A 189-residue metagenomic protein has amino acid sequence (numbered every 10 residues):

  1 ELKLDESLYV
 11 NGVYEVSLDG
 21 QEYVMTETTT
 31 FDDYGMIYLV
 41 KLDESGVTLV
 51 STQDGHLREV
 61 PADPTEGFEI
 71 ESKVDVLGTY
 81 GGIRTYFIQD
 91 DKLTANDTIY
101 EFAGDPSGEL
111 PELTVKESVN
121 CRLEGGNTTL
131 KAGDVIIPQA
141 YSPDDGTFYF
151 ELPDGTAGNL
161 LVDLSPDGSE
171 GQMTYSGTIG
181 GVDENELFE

Functional and structural regions predicted by a protein language model:
E1-L4, M36-Q53, Y86-T98: Surface-exposed loop/turn elements that mediate protein-protein interactions on large endomembrane-trafficking
S7-E15, T52-T65, F102-P106: Repeated scaffold domains used in trafficking and secretory/extracellular systems, primarily beta-propellers
S7-N11, D19-E27, D33-G35: Core segments of small alpha/beta cavity-forming domains
E15-T28, P64-S72: Acidic/hydrophobic-patterned starts of short beta strands in beta-sheet-rich repeat architectures
S17-D19, K41-T48, A62-P64: A short, structured loop/turn motif at beta-sheet edges
T29-T30, S142: Residue-level signature of beta-propeller blades and closely related beta-rich strand-turn architectures in secreted
T30-G35, L77-G81: Short, solvent-exposed loop/turn segments at conserved positions within beta-propeller repeat blades
V60-E189: Acidic, small-residue rich beta-repeat scaffolds with periodic aromatic anchors
